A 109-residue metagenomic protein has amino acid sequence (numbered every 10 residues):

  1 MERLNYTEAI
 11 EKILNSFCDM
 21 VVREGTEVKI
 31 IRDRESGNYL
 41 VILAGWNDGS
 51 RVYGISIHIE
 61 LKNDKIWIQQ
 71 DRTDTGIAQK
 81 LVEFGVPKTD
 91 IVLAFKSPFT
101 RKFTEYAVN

Functional and structural regions predicted by a protein language model:
M1-N109: Terminal domain-initiation and capping elements
